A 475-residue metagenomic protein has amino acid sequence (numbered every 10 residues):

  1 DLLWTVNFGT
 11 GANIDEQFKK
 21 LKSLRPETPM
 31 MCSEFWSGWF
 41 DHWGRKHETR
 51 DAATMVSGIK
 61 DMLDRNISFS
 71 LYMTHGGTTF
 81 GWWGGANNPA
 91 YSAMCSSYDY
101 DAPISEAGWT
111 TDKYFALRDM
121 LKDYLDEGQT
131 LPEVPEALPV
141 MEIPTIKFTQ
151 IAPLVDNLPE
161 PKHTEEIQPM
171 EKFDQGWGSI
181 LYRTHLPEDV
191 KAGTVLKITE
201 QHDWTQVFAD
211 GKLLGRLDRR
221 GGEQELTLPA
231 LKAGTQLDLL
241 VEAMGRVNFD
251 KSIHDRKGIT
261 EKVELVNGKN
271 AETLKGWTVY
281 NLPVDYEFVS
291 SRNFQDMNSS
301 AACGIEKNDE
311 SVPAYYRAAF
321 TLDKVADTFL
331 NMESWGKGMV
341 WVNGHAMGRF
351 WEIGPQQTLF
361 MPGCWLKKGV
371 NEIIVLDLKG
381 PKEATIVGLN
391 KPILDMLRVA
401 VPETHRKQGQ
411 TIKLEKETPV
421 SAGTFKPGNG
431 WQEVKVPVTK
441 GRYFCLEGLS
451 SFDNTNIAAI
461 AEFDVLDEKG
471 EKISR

Functional and structural regions predicted by a protein language model:
D1-L71: Substrate-binding/catalytic cleft of secreted carbohydrate-active enzymes, primarily glycoside hydrolases
S33-G38, D61-S70, T74-I305, H345 (+6 more regions): Carbohydrate-binding surfaces of carbohydrate-active enzymes
E171-S179, L214-G221, I305-Y315, R349-G354 (+1 more regions): Extracellular beta-rich ligand/substrate-recognition surface
Y182-T184, G222-L226, Y316-A318, P355-L359 (+1 more regions): Short strand-edge motifs at loop-to-beta-strand transitions and within beta-strands of extracellular beta-rich domains
A192-F208, F320-N343, F350-W351, I373-L376: Aromatic-lined ligand-binding clefts that engage carbohydrates, nucleic acids, or primary amines
K232-A233, K324, K367-K368, V438-K440: Surface-exposed loops/turns
L237, S300-T321, A326-F329, G338-F360 (+1 more regions): Active-site-adjacent substrate/metal-binding segments within catalytic domains of carbohydrate-active enzymes
M347, G380, H405-R475: Aromatic, loop-rich ligand-recognition surfaces of beta-strand-rich domains
